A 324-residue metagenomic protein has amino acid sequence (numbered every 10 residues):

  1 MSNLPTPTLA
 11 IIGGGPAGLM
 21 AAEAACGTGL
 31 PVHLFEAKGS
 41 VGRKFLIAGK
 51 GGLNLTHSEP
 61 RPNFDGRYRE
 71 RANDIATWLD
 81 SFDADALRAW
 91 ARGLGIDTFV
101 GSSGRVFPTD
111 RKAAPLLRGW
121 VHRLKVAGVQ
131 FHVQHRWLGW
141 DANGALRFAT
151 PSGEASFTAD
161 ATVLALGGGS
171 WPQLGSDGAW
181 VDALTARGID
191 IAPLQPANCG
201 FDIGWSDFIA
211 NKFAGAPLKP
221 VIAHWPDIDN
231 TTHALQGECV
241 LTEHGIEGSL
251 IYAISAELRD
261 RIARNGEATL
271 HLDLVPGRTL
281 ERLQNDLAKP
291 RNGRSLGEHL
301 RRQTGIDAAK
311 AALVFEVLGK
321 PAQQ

Functional and structural regions predicted by a protein language model:
N3-A17, H33: Beta1/beta-strand and adjacent pyrophosphate-binding region of the FAD-binding site in flavoprotein oxidoreductases
P5-P7, P151-A161, A234-G237: Core beta-strand elements of the Rossmann-like FAD/NAD(P) dinucleotide-binding domain in flavoenzyme oxidoreductases
A10, C26-K50: Glycine-rich FAD pyrophosphate-binding loop
A10-I12, F35, W137, F157-P172 (+2 more regions): Short hydrophobic core segments
G27-T28, K38-S40, R61-N63, D80 (+6 more regions): Residue-level recognition of phosphate/Mg2+-coordinating polar/acidic sites in nucleotide-handling active sites
I75-D83, S103-H122, W171-S176, I203-S206 (+1 more regions): Short beta-strand to alpha-helix junction loop
V133-A145: A conserved short coil-to-beta-strand element within the FAD-binding core of flavoproteins
A161-D207: Glycine-rich loop(s) and the adjacent beta-strand/alpha-helix scaffold that form part
